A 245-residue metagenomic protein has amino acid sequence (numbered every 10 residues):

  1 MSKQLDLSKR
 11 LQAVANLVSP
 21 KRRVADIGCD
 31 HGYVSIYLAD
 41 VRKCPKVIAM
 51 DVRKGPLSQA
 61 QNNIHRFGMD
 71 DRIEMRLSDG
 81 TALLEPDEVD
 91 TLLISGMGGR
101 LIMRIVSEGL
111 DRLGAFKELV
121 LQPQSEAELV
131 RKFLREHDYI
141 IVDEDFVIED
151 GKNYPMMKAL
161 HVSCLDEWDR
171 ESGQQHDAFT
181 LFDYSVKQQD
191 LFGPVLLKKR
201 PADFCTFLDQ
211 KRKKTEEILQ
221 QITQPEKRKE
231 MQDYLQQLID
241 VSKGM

Functional and structural regions predicted by a protein language model:
S2-L7, R100-M245: Class I S-adenosyl-L-methionine
L5-K21: Conserved alpha-helix/loop element of class I SAM-dependent methyltransferases that forms part of the SAM/SAH-binding
K21-D30: Conserved class I S-adenosyl-L-methionine
G32, I36: Glycine-rich SAM-binding Motif I of class I
A39-D40: Gly/Ala-rich phosphate-binding loop of Rossmann-like dinucleotide-binding domains, activating on the conserved
K46-D51: Conserved SAM-binding motif I beta-strand of class I
K54, S58-D87: S-adenosyl-L-methionine
E88-G96: Short SAM/SAH-binding signature in class I
